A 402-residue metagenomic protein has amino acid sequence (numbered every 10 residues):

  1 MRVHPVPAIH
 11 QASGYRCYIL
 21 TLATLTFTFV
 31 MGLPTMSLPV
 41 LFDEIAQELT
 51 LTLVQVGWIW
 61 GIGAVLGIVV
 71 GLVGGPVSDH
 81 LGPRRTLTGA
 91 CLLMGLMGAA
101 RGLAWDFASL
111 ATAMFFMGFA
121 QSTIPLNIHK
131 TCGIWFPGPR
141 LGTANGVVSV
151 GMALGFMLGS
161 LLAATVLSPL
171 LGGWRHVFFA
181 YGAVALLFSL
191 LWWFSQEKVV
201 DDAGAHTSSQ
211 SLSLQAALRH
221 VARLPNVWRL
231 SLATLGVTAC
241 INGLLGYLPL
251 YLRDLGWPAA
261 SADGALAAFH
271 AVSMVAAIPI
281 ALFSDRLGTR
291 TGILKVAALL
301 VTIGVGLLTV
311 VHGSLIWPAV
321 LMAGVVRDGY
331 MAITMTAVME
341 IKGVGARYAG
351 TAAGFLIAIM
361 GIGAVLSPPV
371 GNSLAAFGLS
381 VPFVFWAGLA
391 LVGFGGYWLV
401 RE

Functional and structural regions predicted by a protein language model:
L38-P39, P225-A267, S273-A277: Extracytoplasmic gate region of multi-pass secondary transporters
V69-F107: Conserved MFS/SLC helix-loop-helix module at the cytosolic interface between two early adjacent transmembrane helices
H80-A90, R286-A298: Cytoplasmic membrane-interface "Motif A"-like loop-to-helix N-cap segments of 12-TM Major Facilitator Superfamily
A113-M152: Cytoplasmic helix-loop-helix junction between adjacent transmembrane helices in 12-TM secondary transporters
T123-F136, G329-G343: Intracellular juxtamembrane helix-capping segments at the cytosolic ends of symmetry-related transmembrane helices
V148-Q196: Helix-loop-helix hairpin linking two adjacent transmembrane segments in secondary transporters
W193-A216: Flexible cytoplasmic inter-helical loops of multi-pass small-molecule transporters
G345-F377: A late C-terminal transmembrane helix in Major Facilitator Superfamily
